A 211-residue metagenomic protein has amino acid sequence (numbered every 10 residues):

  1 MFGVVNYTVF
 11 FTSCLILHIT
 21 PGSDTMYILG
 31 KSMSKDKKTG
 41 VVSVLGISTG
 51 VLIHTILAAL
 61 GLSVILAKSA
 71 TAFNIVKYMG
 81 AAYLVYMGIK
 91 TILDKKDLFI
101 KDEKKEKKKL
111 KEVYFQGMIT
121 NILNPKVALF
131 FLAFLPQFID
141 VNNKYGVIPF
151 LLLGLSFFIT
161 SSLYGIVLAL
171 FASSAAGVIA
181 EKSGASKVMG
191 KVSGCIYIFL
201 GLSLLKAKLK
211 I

Functional and structural regions predicted by a protein language model:
F2-N74, A133-L153, F158: Juxtamembrane transmembrane-helix termini in multi-pass membrane transport proteins
V5-N6, L205-I211: Juxtamembrane boundary at the C-terminal end of a transmembrane helix
L15, I19, L52-I53, I89 (+4 more regions): Hydrophobic/aromatic residues within the transmembrane alpha-helices of Major Facilitator Superfamily
K38-E112, F171, V178: Membrane helix-loop-helix hairpins that form the core translocation module of multi-pass transporters
I47, V51, T55, T120 (+4 more regions): Hydrophobic alpha-helical transmembrane segments in multi-pass membrane proteins
N74, Y86-V127, A176-C195, K208-I211: Alpha-helical multi-pass membrane helix bundles of inner-membrane/thylakoid proteins, especially permease cores
P149-S173: Hydrophobic alpha-helical transmembrane segments of multi-pass membrane transport proteins, especially secondary
